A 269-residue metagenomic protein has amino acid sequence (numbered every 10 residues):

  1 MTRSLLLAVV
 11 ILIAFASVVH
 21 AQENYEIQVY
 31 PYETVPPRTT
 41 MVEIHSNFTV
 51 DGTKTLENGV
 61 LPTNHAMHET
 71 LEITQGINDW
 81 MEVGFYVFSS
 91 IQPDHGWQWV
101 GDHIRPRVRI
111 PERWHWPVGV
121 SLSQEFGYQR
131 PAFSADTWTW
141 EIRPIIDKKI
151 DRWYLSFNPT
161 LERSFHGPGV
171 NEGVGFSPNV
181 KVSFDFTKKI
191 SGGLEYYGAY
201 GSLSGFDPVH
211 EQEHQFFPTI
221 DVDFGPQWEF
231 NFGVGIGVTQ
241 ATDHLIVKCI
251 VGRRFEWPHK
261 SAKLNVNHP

Functional and structural regions predicted by a protein language model:
M1-L7: Bacterial N-terminal signal peptides that target proteins for export
A8-V9, V19: Cleavable N-terminal signal peptides
F15-A21: Sec/Tat signal peptide C-region and signal peptidase I cleavage site
A21-P269: Transmembrane beta-barrel domains of Gram-negative outer membranes and organellar outer membranes
